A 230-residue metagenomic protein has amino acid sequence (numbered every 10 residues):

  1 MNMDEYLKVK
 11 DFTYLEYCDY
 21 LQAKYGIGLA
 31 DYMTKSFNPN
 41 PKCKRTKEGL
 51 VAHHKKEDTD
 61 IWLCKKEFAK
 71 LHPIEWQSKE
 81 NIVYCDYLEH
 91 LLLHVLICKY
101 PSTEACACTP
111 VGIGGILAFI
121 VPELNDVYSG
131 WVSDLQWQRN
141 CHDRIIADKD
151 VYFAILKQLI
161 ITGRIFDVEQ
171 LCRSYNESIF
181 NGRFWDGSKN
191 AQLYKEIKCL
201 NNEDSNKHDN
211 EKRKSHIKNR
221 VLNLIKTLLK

Functional and structural regions predicted by a protein language model:
M1-K42, I74-Q77: Short, charged surface segments at domain edges that flank catalytic/cofactor-binding sites
D11, V83, Y87-H90, H142 (+1 more regions): Generic detection of long, well-ordered alpha-helical segments
Y17, L21, G112-I116, I120 (+2 more regions): Generic structural signal of hydrophobic/aromatic residues within well-ordered alpha-helices of folded domains
N40-Y84: Histidine-centered nuclease catalytic patch
T59, L96-Y100, L159: Generic structural signal for hydrophobic core residues of well-folded globular domains
K65-D134: Polybasic, low-complexity binding patches
Y128-N210: Pan-zinc metallopeptidase signature
N202-K230: Basic helix-extension-helix modules of the SAP/HeH family
